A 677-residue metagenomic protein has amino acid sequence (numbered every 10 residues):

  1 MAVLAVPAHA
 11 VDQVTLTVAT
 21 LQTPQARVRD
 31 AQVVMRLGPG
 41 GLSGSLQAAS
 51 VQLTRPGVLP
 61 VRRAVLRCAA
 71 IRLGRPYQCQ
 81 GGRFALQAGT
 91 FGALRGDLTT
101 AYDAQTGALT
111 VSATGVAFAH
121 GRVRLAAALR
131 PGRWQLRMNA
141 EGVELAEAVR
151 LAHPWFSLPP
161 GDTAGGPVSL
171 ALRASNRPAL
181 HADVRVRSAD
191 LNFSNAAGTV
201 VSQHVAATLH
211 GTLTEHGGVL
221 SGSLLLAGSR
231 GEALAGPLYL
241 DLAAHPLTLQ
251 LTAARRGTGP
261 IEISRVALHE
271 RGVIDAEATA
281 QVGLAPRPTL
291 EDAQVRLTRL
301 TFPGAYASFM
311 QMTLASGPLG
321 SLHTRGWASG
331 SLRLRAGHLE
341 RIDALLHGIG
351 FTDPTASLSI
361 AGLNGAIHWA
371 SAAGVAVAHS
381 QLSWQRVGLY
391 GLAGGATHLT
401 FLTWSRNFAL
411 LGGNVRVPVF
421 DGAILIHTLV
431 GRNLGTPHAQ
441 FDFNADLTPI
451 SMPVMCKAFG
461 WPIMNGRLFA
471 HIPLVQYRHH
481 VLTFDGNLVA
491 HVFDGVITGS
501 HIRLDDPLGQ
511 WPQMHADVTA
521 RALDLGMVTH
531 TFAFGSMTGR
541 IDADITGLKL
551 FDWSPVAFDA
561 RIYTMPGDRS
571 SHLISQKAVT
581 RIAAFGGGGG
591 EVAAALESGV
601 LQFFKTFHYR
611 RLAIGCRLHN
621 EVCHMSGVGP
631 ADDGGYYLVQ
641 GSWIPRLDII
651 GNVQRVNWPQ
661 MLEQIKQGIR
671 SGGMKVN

Functional and structural regions predicted by a protein language model:
M1-A5: Bacterial N-terminal signal peptides
A8-P354, N364-D485, V489-H491, I502-L550 (+3 more regions): Extended amphipathic, helix-rich lipid-handling scaffolds
V481-F484, S554-F558, S571-L573, M625-G627 (+1 more regions): Extended hydrophobic-aromatic, low-complexity segments
D494-G495, Y563-S570: Short edge-strand/loop segments of extracellular domains
T546-F551, P555-T564: C-terminal structural cap/anchor segments
S570-R581: Outer-membrane beta-barrel and related beta-rich outer-membrane complex signature in Gram-negative bacteria
F607-Q640: A cross-taxonomic marker for long C-terminal extensions/tails that follow the last structured domain
